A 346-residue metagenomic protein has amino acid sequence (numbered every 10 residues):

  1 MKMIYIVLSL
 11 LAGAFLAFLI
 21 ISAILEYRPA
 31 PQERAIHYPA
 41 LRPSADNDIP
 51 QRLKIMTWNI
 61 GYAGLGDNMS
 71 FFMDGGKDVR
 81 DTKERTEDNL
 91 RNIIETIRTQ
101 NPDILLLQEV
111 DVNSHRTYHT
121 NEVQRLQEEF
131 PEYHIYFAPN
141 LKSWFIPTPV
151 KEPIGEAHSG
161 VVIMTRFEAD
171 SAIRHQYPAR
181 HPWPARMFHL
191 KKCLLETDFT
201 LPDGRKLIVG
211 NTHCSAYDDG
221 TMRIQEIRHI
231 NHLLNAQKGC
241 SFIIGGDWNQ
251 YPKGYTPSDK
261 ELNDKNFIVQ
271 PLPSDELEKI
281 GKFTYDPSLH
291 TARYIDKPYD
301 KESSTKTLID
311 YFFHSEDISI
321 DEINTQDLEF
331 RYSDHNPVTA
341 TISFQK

Functional and structural regions predicted by a protein language model:
K2-E152, H158, K346: N-terminal, active-site-proximal structural segment of metallo-dependent hydrolase catalytic domains
A45-I55, G64, V161-S171, F188-N211 (+2 more regions): Beta-strand-turn-beta hairpins that frame and shape the catalytic cleft of phosphate-ester-processing enzymes
N47-P50, E128, I154-A157, F188-K191 (+3 more regions): Extracellular/periplasmic catalytic domains that process cell-envelope and extracellular macromolecules
K54-I60, N92-H119, M164, T197-F199 (+4 more regions): Active-site beta-strand/loop signature of hydrolases that rely on acidic residues for catalysis
G76-K83, V110-V112, P178-R186, T212-G220: Surface-exposed cleft-lining segments at the edges of enzyme active sites
E84-N92, Y118, E156, M187-K191 (+4 more regions): Soluble or luminal CAZymes and related metallo-dependent hydrolases
H115-H119, H134-I163, T221, Q250-Q326 (+1 more regions): Active site of divalent-metal-dependent phosphoester/diester hydrolases
H158-V161, L190-E196, K306-Y311, D334-T339: Short hydrophobic/aromatic beta-strand or adjacent loop that forms the aromatic wall/cage of a ligand/substrate-binding
